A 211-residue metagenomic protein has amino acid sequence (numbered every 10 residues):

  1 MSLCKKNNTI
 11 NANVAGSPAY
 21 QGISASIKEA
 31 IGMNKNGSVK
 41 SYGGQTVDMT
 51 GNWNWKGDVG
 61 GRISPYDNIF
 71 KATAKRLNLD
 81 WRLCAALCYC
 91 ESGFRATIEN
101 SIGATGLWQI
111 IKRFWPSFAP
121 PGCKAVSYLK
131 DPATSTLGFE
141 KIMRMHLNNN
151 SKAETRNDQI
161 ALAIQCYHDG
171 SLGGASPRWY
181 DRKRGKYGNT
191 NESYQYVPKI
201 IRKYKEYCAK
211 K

Functional and structural regions predicted by a protein language model:
L3-S64, N68-I69, T73-L77, R113-K211: Non-catalytic cell-wall polysaccharide-engagement segments
K71, K75-T105, Q109-P121, M145: Secreted/periplasmic proteins that engage bacterial cell-wall peptidoglycan
